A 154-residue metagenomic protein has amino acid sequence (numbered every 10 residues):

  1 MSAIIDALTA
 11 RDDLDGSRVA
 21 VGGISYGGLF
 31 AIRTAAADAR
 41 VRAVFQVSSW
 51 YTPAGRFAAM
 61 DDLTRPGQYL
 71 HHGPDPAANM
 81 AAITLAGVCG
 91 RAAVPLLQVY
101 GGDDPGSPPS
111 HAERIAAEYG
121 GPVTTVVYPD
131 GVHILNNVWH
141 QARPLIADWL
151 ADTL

Functional and structural regions predicted by a protein language model:
M1-D13, R33: Alpha/beta-hydrolase active-site loop
D12-S25: Alpha/beta-hydrolase fold nucleophile elbow
G23-R33: Glycine-rich nucleophile elbow surrounding the catalytic serine of serine-hydrolase chemistry
I32-A78: Hydrolase active-site cap/lid region
R91-A93, Q98-Y100, D104: Short beta-strand/loop motif that positions the catalytic acidic residue of the alpha/beta-hydrolase fold
P105-H111: Conserved alpha/beta-hydrolase "acid-adjacent" motif
A116-I134: Catalytic histidine neighborhood in serine/cysteine hydrolases with alpha/beta-hydrolase-type architecture
G131-R143: Catalytic histidine-centered segment of alpha/beta-hydrolase-like enzymes
